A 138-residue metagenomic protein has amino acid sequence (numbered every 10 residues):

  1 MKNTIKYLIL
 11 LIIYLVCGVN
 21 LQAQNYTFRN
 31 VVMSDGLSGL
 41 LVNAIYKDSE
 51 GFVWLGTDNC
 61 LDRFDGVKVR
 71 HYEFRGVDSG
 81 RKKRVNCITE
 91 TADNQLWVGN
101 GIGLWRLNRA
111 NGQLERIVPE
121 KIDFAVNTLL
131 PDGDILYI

Functional and structural regions predicted by a protein language model:
M1-I138: Carboxylate-rich, polar loop motifs that coordinate divalent cations or form catalytic acidic clusters
